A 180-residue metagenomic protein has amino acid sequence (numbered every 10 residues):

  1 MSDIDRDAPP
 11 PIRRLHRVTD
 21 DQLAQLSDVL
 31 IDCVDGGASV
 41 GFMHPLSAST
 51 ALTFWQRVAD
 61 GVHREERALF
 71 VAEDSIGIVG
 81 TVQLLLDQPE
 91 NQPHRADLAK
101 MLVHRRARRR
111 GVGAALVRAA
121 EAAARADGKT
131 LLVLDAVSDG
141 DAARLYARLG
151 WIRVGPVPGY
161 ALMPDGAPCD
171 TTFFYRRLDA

Functional and structural regions predicted by a protein language model:
S2-P11, L15-V18, I152, M163-A180: Terminal substrate-recognition subdomain of acyl/acetyltransferases
P10, R14-K100, H104, V117-A119 (+2 more regions): Acetyl-CoA-dependent GNAT
H104-R106, R110: Active-site acidic-Proline motif in GNAT/NAT acetyltransferases
V117, A124-V137: Conserved GNAT acetyl-CoA-binding A-motif
L131-V137, I152-C169: Conserved catalytic-core motifs of GNAT/GCN5-like acyltransferases
A142: Helix-turn-helix
Y146, W151: Conserved active-site tyrosine of GNAT-family acetyltransferases
